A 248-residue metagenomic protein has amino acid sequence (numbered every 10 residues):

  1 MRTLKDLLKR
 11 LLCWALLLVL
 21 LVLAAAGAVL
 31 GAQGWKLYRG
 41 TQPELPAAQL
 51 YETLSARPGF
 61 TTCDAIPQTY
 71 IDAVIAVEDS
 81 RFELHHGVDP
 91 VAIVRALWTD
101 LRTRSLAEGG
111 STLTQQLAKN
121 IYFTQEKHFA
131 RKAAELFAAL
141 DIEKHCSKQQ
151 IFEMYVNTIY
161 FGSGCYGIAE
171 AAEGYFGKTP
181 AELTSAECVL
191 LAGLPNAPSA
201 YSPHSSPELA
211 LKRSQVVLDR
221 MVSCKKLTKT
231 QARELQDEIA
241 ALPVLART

Functional and structural regions predicted by a protein language model:
M1-T248: Juxtamembrane regions of bacterial inner-membrane/periplasmic proteins, predominantly the peptidoglycan biogenesis
